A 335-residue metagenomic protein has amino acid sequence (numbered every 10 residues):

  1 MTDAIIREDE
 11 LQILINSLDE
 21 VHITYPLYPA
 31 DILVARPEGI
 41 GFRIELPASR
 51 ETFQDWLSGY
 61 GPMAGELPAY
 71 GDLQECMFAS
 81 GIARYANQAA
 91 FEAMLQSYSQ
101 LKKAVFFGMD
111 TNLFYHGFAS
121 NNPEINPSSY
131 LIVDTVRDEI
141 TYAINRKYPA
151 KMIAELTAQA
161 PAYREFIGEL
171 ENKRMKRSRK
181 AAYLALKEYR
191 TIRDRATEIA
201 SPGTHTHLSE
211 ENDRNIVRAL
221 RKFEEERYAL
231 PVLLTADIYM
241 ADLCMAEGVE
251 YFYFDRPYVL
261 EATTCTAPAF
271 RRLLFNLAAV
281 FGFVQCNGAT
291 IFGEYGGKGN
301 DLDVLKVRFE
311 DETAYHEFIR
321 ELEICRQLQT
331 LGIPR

Functional and structural regions predicted by a protein language model:
M1-M109, L113-V232, Y239-R335: Feature 3881 marks metal-assisted phosphotransfer/nuclease machinery and their flanking interaction elements
